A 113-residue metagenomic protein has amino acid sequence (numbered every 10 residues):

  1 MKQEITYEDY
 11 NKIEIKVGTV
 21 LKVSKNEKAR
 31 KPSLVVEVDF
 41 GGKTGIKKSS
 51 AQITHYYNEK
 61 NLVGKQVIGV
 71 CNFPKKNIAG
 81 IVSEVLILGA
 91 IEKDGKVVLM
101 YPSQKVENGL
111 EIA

Functional and structural regions predicted by a protein language model:
M1-A113: Phosphate-backbone binding interfaces of nucleic-acid-interacting proteins
